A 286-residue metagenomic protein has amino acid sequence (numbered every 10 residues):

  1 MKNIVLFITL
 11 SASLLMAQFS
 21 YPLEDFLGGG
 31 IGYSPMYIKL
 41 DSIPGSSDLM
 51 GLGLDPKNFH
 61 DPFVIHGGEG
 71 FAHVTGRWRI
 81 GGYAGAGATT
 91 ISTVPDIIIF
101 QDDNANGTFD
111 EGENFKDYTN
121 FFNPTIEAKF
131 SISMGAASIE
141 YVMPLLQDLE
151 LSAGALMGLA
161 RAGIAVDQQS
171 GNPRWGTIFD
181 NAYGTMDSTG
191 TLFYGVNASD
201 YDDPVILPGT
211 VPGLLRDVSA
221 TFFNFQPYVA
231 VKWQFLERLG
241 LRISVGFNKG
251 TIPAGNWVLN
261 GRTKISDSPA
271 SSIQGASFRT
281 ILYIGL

Functional and structural regions predicted by a protein language model:
M1-F26: Cleavable N-terminal export/targeting peptides
A17-T75, Y283-G285: Short glycine/proline- and aromatic-enriched beta-strand/turn motifs that initiate or cap beta-hairpins
Q18-G28, R77, P144-L151, F235-L239: Short loop/turn motifs that connect adjacent beta-strands in outer-membrane beta-barrel proteins
L27, P62-H66, K129-G135, S219-F225 (+1 more regions): Residues that define the transmembrane beta-barrel architecture of outer-membrane proteins
L27-Y33, I80-G82, G135-A137, L151-M157 (+3 more regions): Transmembrane beta-strands of outer-membrane beta-barrel proteins
M50-P56, N120-A128, V211-D217, R262-A270: Extracellular loop and loop/strand-boundary signature of outer-membrane beta-barrel proteins
T75-V205, I281-I284: Gram-negative (and chloroplast) outer-membrane scaffold detector with strong preference for beta-barrel transmembrane
A230-L286: Predominantly the C-terminal beta-signal and adjacent terminal strand-loop region of outer-membrane beta-barrel
